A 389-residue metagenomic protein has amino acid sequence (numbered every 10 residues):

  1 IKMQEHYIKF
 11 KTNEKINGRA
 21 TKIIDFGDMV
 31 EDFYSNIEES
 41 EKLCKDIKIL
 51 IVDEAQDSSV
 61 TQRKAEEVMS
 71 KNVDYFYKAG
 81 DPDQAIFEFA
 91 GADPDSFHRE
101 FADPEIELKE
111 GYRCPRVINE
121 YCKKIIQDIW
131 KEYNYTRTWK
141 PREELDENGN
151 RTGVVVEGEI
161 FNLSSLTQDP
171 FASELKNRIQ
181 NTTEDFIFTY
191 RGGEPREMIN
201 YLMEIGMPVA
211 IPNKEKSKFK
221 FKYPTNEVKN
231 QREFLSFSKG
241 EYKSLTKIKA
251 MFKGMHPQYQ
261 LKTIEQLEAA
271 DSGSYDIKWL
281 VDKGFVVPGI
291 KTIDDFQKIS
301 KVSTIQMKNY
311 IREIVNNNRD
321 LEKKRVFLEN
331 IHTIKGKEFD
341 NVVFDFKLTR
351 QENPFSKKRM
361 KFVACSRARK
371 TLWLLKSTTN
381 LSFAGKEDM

Functional and structural regions predicted by a protein language model:
I1-M389: The feature marks helicase ATPase cores and/or their adjacent C-terminal helical subdomains in SF1/SF2/AAA+ helicases
